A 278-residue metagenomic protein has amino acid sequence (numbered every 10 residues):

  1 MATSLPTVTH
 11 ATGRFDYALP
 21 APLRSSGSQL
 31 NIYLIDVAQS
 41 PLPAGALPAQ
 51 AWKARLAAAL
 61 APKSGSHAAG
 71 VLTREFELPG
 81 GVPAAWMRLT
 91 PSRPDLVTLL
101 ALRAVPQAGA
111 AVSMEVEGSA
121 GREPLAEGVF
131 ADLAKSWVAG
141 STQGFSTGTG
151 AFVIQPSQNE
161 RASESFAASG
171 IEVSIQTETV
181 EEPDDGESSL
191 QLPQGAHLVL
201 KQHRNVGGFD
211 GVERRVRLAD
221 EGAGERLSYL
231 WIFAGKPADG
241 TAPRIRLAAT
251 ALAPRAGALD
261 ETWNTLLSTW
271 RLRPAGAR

Functional and structural regions predicted by a protein language model:
A2, G13, A18-G27, M114-I154 (+1 more regions): Surface-exposed amphipathic alpha-helical segments
A2-L47: N-terminal mature-domain "stem" immediately C-terminal to a signal peptide or N-terminal signal-anchor/transmembrane
S28, T98-S113, A275-A277: Low-complexity, Gly/Pro
Q29-S64, S113-E117, R161-G195, E213 (+2 more regions): A short acidic-to-branched-hydrophobic micro-motif
L42-A46, R93-T98, A120-L125, E221-L227 (+1 more regions): Short, surface-exposed beta-strand/loop "edge" segments at domain boundaries and coil↔beta transitions
L56-Q107, E172-D239: Signature of long, low-cysteine stretches enriched in small and polar/charged residues
A111-V212, A223: Acidic, serine/threonine- and glycine-rich low-complexity intrinsically disordered segments that serve as flexible
D210-R215, A223-L227, A238-G240, T250-A253 (+2 more regions): Acidic, serine/threonine-rich low-complexity disordered tracts
